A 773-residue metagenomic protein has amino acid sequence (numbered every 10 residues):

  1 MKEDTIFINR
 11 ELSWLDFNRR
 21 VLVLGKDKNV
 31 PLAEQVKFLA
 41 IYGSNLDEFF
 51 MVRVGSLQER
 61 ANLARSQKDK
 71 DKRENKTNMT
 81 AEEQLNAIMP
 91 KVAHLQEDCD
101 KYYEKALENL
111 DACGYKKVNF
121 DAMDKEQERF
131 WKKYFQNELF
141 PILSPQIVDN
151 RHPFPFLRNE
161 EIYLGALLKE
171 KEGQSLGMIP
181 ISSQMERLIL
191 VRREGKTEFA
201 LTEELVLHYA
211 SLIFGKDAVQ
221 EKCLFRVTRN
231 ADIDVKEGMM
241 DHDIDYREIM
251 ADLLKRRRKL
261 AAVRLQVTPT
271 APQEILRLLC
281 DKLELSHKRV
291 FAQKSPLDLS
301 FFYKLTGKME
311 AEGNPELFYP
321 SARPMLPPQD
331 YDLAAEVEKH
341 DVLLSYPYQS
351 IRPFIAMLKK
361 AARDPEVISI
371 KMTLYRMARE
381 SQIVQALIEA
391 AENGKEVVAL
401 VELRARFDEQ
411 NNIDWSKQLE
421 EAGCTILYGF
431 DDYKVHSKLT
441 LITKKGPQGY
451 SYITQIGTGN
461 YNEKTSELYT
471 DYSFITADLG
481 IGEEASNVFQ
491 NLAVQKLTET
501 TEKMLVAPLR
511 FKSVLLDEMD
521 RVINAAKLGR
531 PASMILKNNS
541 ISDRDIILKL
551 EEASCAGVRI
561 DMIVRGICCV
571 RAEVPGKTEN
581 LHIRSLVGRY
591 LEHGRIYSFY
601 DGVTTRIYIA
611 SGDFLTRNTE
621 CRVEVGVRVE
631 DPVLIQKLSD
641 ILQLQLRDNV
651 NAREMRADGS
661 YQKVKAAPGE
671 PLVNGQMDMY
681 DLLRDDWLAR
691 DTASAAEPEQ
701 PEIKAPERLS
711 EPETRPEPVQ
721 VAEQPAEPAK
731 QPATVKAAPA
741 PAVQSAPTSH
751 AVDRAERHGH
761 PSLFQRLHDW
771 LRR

Functional and structural regions predicted by a protein language model:
M1-M534, E552, A556, C568-R773: N-terminal localization/anchoring segments of enzymes in phospholipid and broader phosphate metabolism
R544: Active-site glycine- and acidic-residue-rich loops that bind and position anionic ligands or nucleotide-like cofactors
R559-I563: Hydrophobic alpha/beta core scaffold segments
